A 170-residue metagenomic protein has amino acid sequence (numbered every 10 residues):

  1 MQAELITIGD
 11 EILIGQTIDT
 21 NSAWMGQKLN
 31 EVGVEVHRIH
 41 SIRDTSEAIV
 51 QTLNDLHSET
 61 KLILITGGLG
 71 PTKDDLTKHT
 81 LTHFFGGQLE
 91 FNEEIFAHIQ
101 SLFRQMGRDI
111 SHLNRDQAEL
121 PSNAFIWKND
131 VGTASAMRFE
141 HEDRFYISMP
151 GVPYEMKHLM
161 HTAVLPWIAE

Functional and structural regions predicted by a protein language model:
M1-H40, D44: Glycine-rich phosphate/diphosphate-binding loop of Rossmann-like nucleotide-binding domains
T7, I65-G68, W127-K128, M149-P150: Short beta-strand segments
E11, G68-P71, G151-Y154: Short glycine-rich anion-binding loops that position phosphate/pyrophosphate groups of nucleotides and phosphorylated
A23, Q27, E31, N54 (+2 more regions): Short, well-ordered alpha-helices that flank and scaffold nucleotide-derived cofactor binding pockets
A48-Q51, L76-A169: Proline/glycine-rich low-complexity loops and linkers
Q51-E59: Short, well-structured alpha-helical segments in soluble
S58-F85: Glycine-rich phosphate-binding loop
